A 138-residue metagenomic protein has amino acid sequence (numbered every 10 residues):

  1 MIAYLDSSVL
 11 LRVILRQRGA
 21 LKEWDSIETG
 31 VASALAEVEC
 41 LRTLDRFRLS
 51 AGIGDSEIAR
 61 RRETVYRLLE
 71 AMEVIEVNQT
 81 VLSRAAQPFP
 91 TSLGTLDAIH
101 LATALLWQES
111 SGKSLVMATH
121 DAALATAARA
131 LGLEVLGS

Functional and structural regions predicted by a protein language model:
M1, I27-G30, A71-E73, S111-V116: Short active-site oxyanion
M1-E37, F47-R60, L133: Short, well-structured N-terminal submotif of metal-dependent ribonuclease cores
I2, L106-S138: Acidic, PIN/NYN-like endoribonuclease modules and their adjacent C-terminal/linker elements
L5, A32, E76, T95-A98 (+1 more regions): Short beta-strand scaffold positions
L10, A36, V81, H100 (+1 more regions): Alpha-helix capping/helix-boundary segments
K22, T29, D45-R48, D55-R67 (+3 more regions): Anionic, Ser/Thr-rich low-complexity intrinsically disordered regions
R42-L49, L105-L106: Short glycine/serine- and small hydrophobic-enriched flexible loop segments
R67-T91, A98-T103: Acidic catalytic patch
